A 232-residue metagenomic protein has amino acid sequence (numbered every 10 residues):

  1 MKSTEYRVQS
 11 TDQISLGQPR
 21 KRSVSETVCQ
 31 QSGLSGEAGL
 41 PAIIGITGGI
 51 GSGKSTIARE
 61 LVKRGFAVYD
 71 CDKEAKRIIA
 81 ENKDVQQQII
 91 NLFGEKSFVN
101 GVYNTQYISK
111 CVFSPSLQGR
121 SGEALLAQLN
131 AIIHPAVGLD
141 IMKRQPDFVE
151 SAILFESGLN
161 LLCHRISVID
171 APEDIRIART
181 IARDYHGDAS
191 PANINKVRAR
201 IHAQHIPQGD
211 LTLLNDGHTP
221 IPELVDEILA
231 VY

Functional and structural regions predicted by a protein language model:
K2, Y6-P41: Extreme N-terminal, non-catalytic leader segments that precede Walker-type/kinase nucleotide-binding cores
I46: Hydrophobic anchor at the beta1->P-loop junction of P-loop NTPases
S52: ATP-binding Walker
S55: Walker A/P-loop
K73-P146: ATP-dependent small-molecule kinase phosphotransfer cores that center on conserved nucleotide phosphate-binding segments
V137-I141, L161-L162, E173, A182-Y232: Small-molecule kinase domains that catalyze NTP-dependent phosphoryl transfer to phosphate-bearing small molecules
D140-M142, V149-I181: ATP-dependent NMP and nucleoside kinases share a basic, alpha-helical "lid"
